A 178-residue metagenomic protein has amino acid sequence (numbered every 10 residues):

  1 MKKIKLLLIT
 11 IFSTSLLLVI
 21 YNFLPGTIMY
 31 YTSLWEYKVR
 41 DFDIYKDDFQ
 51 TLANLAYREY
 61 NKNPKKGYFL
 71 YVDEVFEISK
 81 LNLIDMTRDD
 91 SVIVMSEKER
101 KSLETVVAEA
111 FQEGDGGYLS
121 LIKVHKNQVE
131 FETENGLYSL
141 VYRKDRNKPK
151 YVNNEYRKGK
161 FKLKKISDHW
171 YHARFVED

Functional and structural regions predicted by a protein language model:
M1-L18: N-terminal Sec-pathway targeting helices
K2, L7, F69-L70, I78-L83 (+3 more regions): Hydrophobic transmembrane signal anchors and adjacent membrane-proximal interface regions, especially in viral
S13, L34, D41, L52 (+3 more regions): Alpha-helical protein-protein interaction elements
L17-Q112: N-terminal export/targeting and maturation segments
D89-D178: Extracytoplasmic electrostatic interaction patches
